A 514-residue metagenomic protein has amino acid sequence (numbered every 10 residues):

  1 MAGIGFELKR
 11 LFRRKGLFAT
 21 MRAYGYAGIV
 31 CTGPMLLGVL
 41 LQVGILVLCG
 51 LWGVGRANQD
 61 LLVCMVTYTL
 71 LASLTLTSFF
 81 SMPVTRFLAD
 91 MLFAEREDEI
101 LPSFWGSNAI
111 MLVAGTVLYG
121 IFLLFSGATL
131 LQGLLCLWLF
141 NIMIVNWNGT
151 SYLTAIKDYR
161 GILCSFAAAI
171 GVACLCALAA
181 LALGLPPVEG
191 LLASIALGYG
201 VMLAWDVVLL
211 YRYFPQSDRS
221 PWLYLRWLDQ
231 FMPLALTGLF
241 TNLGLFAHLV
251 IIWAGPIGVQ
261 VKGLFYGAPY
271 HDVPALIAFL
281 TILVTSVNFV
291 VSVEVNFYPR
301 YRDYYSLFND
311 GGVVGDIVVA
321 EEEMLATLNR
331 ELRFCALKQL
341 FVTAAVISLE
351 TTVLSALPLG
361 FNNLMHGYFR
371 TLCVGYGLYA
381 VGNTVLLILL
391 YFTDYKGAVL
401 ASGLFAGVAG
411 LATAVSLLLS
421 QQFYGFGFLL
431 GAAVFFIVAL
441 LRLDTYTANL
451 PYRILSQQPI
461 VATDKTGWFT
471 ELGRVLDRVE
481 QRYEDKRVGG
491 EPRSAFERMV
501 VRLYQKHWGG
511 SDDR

Functional and structural regions predicted by a protein language model:
M1-Q42, D60, C64, L225-L234 (+1 more regions): N-terminal membrane topogenesis motif
T20-L36, L163, S220-A247, L332-F341: Hydrophobic faces of transmembrane alpha-helices in multi-pass small-molecule transporters and flippases across diverse
V63-A89, N242, F246, A275-R300: Small-residue-rich midsections of specific transmembrane alpha-helices
T67-A72, N108-L112, I121-L153, V342-E350 (+1 more regions): Alpha-helical transmembrane segments of multi-pass membrane proteins
L92-F104, D272-A356: Specific pore-lining/lateral-gate transmembrane helices of multi-pass inner-membrane transport and insertion machines
L153-A179, L389-L411: Alpha-helical transmembrane segments of multi-pass membrane transporters/permeases
S165-Y211, Q422-T445: Hydrophobic alpha-helical transmembrane segments
S194-G198, M202-E294: Transmembrane helical elements of multi-pass membrane transporters/channels
